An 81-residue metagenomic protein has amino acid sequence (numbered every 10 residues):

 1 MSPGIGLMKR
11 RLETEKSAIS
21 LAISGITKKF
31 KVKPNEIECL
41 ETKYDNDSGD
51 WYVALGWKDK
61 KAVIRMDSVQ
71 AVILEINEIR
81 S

Functional and structural regions predicted by a protein language model:
M1-S81: Long, terminal "pre-/pro-" and other extracytoplasmic accessory regions that lie outside the mature folded/catalytic
